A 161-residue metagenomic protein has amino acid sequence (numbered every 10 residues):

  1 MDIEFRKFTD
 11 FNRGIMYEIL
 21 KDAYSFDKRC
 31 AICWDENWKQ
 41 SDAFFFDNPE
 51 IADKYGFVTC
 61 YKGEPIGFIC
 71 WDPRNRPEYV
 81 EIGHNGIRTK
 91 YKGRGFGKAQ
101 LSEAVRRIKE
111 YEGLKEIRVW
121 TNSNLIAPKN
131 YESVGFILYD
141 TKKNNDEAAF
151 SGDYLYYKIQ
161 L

Functional and structural regions predicted by a protein language model:
D2-E18: A short beta-loop-alpha structural element at the N-terminal edge of CoA-dependent acyl/N-acetyltransferase catalytic
E4, K21-F46: Conserved GNAT-fold acetyl-CoA-binding loop/helix
V58, E64-P73, Y79-E81, G86: Conserved beta-strand in the GNAT
P73-G83, K92, Y111-G113, F150: A conserved beta-turn-beta hairpin within the catalytic core of GNAT-like acetyltransferases that forms part
I87, G93-R106, E132-S133: Conserved acetyl-CoA-binding loop-helix of GNAT-fold acetyltransferases
I108-T121: Conserved GNAT acetyl-CoA-binding A-motif
R118-P128, N144-A149: Conserved beta-strand-loop-alpha-helix junction that forms the acyl-donor binding cleft
E132-K142: Conserved acetyl-CoA-binding loop of GNAT-fold acetyltransferases
